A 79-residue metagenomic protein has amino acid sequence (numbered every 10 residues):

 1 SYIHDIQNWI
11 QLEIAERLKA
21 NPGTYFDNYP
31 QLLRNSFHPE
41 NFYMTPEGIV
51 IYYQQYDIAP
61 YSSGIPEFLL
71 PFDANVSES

Functional and structural regions predicted by a protein language model:
S1-S79: Compositionally biased intrinsically disordered regions enriched in Thr/Gly
